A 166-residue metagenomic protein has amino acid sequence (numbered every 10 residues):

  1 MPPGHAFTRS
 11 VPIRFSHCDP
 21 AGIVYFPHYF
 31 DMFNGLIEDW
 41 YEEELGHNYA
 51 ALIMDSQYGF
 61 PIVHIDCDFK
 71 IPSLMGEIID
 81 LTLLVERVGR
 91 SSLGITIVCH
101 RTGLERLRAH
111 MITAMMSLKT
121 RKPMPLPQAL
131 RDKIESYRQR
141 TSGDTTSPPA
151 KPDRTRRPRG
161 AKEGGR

Functional and structural regions predicted by a protein language model:
M1-I78, E86-R166: Terminal targeting signals and extreme-terminal segments of soluble enzymes
